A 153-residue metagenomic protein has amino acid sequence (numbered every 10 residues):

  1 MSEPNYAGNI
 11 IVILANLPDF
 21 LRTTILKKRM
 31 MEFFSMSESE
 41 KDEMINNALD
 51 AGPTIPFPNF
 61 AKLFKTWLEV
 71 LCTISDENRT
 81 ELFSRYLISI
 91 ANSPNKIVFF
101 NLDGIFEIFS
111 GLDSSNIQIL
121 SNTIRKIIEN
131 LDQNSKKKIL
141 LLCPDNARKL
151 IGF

Functional and structural regions predicted by a protein language model:
M1-F153: Short amphipathic alpha-helical interaction elements located at domain edges and within/adjacent to intrinsically
